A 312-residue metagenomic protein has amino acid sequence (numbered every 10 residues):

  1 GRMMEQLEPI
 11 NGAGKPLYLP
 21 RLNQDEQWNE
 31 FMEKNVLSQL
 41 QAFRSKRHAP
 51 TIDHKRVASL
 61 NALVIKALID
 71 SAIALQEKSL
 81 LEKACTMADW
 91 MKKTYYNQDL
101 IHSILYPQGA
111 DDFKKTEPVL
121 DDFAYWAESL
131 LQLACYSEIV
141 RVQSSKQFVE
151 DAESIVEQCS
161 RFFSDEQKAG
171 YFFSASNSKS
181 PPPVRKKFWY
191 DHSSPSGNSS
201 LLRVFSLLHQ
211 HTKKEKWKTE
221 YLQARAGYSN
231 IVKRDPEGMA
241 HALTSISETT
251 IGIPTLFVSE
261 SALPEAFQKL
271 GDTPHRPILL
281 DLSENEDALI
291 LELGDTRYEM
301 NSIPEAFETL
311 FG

Functional and structural regions predicted by a protein language model:
G1-G312: Glycan-recognition and catalytic cores of secretory/periplasmic carbohydrate-active enzymes
